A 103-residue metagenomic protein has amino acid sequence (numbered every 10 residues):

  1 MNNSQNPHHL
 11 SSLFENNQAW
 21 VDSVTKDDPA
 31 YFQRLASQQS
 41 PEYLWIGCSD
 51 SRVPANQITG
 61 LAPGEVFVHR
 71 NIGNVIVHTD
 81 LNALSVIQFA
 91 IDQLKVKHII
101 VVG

Functional and structural regions predicted by a protein language model:
N2-V77, L81: Short, conserved "active-site rim" segments that organize catalytic pockets and cofactor/ligand binding
H78-L94: Thiamine diphosphate
K97: Short acidic/polar active-site loop segments enriched in Thr and Asp
